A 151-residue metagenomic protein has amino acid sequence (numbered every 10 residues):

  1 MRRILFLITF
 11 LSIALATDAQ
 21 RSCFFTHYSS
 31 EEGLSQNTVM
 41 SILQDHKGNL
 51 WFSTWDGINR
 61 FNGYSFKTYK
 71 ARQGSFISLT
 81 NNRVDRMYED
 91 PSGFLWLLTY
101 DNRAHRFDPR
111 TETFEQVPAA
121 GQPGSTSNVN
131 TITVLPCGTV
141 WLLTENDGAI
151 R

Functional and structural regions predicted by a protein language model:
M1-R151: Carboxylate-rich, polar loop motifs that coordinate divalent cations or form catalytic acidic clusters
